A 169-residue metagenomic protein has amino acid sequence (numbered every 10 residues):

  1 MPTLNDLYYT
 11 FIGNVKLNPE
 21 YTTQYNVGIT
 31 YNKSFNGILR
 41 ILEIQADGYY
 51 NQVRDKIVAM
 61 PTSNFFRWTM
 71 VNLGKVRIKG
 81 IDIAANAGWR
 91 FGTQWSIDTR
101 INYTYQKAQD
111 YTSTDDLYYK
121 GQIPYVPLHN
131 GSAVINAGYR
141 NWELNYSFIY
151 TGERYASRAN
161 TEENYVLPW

Functional and structural regions predicted by a protein language model:
M1, I123-V126, L167: Hydrophobic alpha-helix-in-membranes signature
M1-N26, I44, G48-V71, I149-T161: Surface-exposed extracellular loop regions of Gram-negative outer-membrane beta-barrel proteins, predominantly
E20-Q24, V76-G80, L128, P168-W169: Membrane-spanning beta-strands of outer-membrane beta-barrel proteins
G28-T30: Small/polar-residue-rich segments within soluble enzyme cores
N36: S-adenosylmethionine
L39-Q52, T69-R158: Gram-negative outer-membrane beta-barrel transporters
T161-W169: Short, intrinsically disordered, charge-balanced linker/junction segments flanking boundaries in proteins
